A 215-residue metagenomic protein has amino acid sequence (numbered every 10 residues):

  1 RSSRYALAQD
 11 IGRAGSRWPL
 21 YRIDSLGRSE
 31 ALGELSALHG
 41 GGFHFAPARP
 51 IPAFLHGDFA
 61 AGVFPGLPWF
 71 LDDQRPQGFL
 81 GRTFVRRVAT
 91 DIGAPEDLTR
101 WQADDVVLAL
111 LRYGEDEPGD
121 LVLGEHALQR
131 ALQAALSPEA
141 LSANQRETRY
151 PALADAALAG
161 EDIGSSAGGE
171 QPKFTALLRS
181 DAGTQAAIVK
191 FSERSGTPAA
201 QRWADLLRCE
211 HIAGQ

Functional and structural regions predicted by a protein language model:
R1-Q215: Phosphate/dinucleotide-binding and metal-coordinating scaffold of catalytic cores in nucleotide-dependent enzymes
